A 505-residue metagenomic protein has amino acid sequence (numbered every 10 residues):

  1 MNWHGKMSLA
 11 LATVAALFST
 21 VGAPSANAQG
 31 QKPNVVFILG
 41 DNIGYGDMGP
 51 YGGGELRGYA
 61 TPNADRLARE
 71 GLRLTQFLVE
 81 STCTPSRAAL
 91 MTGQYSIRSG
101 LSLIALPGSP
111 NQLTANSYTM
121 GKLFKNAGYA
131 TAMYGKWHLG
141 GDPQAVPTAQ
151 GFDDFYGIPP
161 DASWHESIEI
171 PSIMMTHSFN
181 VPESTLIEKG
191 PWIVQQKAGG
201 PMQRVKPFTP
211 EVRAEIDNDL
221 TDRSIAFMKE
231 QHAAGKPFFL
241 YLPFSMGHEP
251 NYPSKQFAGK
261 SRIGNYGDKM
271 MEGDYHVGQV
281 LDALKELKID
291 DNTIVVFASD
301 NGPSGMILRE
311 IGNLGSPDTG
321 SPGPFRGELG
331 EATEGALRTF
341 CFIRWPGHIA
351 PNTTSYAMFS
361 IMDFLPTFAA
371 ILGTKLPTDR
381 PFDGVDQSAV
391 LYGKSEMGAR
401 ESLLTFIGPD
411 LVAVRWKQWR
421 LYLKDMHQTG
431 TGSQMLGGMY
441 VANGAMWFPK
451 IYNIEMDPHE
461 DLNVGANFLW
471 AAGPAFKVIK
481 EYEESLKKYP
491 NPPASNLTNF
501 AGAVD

Functional and structural regions predicted by a protein language model:
W3, M7-L17, A26-P449, P458-D505: Formylglycine-dependent sulfatase
